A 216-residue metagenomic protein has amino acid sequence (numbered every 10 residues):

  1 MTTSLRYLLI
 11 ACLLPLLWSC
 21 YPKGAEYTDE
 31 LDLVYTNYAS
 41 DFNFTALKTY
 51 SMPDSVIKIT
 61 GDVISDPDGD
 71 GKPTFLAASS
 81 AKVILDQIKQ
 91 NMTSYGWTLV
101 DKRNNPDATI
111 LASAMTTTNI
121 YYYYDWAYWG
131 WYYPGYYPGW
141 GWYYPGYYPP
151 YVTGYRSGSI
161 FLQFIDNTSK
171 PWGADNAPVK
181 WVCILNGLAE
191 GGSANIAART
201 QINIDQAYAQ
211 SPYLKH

Functional and structural regions predicted by a protein language model:
M1-L9: Bacterial N-terminal signal peptides that target proteins for export
L16-S19: C-terminal motif of bacterial Sec signal peptides marking the signal peptidase cleavage site
Y21-G24, T28-D41, V152-H216: C-terminal/domain-edge helix-coil "capping" segments
D32-P67: Compositionally biased P/S/T/G-rich terminal and signal peptide-adjacent segments that lie outside catalytic cores
K48, S80, I84, I88 (+1 more regions): Stable alpha-helical elements in mature extracytoplasmic
S55-A114: N-terminal segment of the mature soluble domain
I57-I59, M115-N119, T168-S169, N186-E190: Solvent-exposed loop/turn segments at secondary-structure junctions within structured extracellular/periplasmic domains
A108-G158: Low-complexity, compositionally biased segments in intrinsically disordered regions
